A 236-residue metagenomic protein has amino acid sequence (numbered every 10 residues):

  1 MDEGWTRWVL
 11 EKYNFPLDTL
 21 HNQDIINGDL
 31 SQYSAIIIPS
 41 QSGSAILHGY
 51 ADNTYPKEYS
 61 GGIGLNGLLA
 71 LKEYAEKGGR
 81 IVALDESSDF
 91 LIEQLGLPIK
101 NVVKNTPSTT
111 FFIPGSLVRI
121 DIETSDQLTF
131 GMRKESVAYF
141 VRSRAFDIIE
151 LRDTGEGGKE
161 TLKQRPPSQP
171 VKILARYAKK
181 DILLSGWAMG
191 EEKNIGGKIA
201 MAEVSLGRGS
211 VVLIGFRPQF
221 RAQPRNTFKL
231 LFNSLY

Functional and structural regions predicted by a protein language model:
M1-P98: Helical hinge/lid and interdomain linker segments adjacent to catalytic or ligand-binding clefts that mediate domain
G4, L65, L69, D89 (+4 more regions): A structural signal for well-ordered alpha-helical segments within the folded catalytic domains of diverse enzymes
W5-V9, N14-D24, P114-S116, I120-D126 (+1 more regions): Extended alpha-helical regions
F15, S31-Y33, K72, K77 (+4 more regions): In a subset of proteins, long, contiguous C-terminal domains/tails are tracked
Q23-I25, S87, N105, K179 (+1 more regions): Short, solvent-exposed coil/turn elements at secondary-structure transition points
G61-L71, T110-F112, P166-P170: Glycine-rich, flexible loop segments associated with nucleotide phosphate handling
N101, S108-T110, S116-P224: Catalytic beta-strand/loop cores that center a nucleophilic Ser/Cys/Thr and support acyl-enzyme chemistry
